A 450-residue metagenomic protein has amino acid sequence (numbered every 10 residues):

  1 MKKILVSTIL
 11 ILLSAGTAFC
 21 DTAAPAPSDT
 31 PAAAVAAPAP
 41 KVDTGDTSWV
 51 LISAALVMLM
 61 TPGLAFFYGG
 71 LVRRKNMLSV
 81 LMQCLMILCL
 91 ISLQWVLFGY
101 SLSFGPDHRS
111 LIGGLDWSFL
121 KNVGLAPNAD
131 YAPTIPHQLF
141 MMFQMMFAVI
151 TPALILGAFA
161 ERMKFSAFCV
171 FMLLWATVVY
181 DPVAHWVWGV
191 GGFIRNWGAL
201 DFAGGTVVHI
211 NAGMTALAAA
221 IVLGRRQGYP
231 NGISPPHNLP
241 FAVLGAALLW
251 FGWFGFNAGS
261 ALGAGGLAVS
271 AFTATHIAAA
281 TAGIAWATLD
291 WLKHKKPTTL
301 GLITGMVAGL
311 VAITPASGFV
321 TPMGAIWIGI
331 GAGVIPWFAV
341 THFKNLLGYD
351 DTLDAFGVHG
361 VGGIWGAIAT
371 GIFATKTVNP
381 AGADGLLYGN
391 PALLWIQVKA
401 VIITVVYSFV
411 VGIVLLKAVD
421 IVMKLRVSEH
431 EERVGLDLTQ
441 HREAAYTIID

Functional and structural regions predicted by a protein language model:
M1-D29: N-terminal secretory/membrane targeting signals
D21-D450: Glycine- and aromatic-enriched membrane alpha-helices
